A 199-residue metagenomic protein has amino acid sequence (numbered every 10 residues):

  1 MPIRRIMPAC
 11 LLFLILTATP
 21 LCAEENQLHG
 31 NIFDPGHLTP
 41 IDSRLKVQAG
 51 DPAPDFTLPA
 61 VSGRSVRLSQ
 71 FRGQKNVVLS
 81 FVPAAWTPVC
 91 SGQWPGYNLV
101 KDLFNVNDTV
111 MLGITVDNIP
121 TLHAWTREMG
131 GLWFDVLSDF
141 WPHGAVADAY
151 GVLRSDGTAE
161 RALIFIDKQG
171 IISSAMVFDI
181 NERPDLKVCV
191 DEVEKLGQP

Functional and structural regions predicted by a protein language model:
P2-P59: N-terminal targeting signals for export/organelle localization
V47, F56-V77: A short beta-strand-turn-helix
A53-P54, V78, E160-A162: Short loop/turn microsegments at loop-to-beta-strand junctions
R67-Y97: Short active-site neighborhood of thiol/selenol oxidoreductases, capturing the structured segment around
G92-L132, P142-V146: Structural microenvironment flanking redox-active thiols in thiol-disulfide oxidoreductases
W133-F134, V152-I164: Structural micro-motif
D135-D139: Short acidic-hydrophobic, aromatic-tinged amphipathic segments that line or gate anion-handling sites
T158-P199: Thiol-/selenol-based redox modules, centered on thioredoxin-like and closely related oxidoreductase domains
